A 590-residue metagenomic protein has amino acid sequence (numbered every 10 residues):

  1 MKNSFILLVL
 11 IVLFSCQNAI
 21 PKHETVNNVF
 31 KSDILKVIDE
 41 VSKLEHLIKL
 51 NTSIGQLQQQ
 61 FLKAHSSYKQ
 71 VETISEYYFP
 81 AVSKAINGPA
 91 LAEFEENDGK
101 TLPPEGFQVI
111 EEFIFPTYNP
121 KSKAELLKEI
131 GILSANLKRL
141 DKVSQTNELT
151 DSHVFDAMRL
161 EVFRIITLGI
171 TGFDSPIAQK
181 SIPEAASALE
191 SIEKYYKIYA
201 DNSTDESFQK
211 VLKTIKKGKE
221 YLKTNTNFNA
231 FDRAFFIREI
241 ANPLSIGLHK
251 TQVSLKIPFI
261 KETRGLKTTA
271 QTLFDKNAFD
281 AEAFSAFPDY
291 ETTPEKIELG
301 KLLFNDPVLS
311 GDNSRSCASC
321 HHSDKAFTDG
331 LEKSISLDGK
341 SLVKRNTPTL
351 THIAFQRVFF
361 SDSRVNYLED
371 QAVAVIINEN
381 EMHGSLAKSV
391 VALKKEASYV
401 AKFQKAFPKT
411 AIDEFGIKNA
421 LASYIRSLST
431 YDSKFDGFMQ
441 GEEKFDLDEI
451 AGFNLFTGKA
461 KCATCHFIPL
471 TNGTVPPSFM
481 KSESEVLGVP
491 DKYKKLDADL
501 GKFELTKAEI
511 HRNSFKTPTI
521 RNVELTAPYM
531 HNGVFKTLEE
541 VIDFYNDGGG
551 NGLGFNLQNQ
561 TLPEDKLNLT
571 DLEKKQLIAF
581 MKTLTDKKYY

Functional and structural regions predicted by a protein language model:
M1-K22: Bacterial Sec-dependent N-terminal signal peptides
C16-P21, G218-K296, H383, A387 (+5 more regions): Post-cleavage N-terminal segment of exported redox proteins
I20, I520, G533, L577-F580: Hydrophobic, well-ordered secondary-structure elements that form the walls of internal hydrophobic environments
I20-A278: Mature extracytoplasmic or organellar-lumen-exposed domains after removal of signal/transit peptides
S42, H46-K49, L62-E76, F115 (+21 more regions): Sec-exported extracytoplasmic/periplasmic mature domains
N87-E148, S152-D156, L302, D306-S310 (+3 more regions): Extracytoplasmic redox metalloprotein regions
L266-A374, G437-F535, E540-D543, G549-N556: Short glycine/threonine-rich turn/loop motifs
T537-G548, N556-D586: Extracellular low-complexity, Gly/Ser/Thr-rich intrinsically disordered linkers and protease-sensitive activation/hinge
